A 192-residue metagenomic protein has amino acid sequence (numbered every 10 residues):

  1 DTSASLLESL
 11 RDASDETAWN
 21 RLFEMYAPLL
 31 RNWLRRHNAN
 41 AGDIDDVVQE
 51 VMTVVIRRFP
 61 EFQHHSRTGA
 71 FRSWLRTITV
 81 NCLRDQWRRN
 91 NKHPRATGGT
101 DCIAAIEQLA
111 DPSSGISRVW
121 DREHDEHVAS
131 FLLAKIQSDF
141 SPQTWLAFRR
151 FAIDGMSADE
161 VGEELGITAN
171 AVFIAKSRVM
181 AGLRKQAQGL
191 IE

Functional and structural regions predicted by a protein language model:
D1-P28, P112: N-terminal module of bacterial RNA polymerase sigma factors
S3-L6, F23-E24, R31, A41-E61 (+1 more regions): Conserved RNAP core-binding helix
R11-D12, R36-A39, E50-G69, R89-N91: Sigma70-family region 2
R11-R21, R31-E50, S138-P142, T168-A169 (+1 more regions): Short, charged helix-capping/linker segments at alpha-helix termini
F23, F131, K135-E160: Short amphipathic alpha helix immediately N-terminal
D46-T53, G69-N81: Structural recognition of an alpha-helix C-terminal capping motif at a helix-to-coil junction
R84, L133, A158-G189: DNA-recognition helix of helix-turn-helix
Q86-A110, E192: Short, basic/polar amphipathic helix motif occurring as a linker/hinge flanking DNA-binding modules in transcription
